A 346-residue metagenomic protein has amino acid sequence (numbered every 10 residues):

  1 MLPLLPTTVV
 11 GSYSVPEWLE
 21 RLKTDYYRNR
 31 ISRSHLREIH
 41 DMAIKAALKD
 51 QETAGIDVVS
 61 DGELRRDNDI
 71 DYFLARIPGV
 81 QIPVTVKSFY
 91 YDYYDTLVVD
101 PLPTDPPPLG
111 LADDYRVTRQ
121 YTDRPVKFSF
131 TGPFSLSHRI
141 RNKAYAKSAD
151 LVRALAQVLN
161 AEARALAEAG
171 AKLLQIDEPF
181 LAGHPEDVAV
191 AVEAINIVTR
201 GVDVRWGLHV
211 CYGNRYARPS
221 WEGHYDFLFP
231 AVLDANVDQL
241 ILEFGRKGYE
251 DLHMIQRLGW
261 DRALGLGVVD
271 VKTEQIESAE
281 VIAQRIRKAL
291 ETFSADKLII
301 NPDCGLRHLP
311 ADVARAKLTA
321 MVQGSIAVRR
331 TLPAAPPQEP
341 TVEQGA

Functional and structural regions predicted by a protein language model:
M1-A346: Domain-level signal for soluble alpha/beta catalytic cores
